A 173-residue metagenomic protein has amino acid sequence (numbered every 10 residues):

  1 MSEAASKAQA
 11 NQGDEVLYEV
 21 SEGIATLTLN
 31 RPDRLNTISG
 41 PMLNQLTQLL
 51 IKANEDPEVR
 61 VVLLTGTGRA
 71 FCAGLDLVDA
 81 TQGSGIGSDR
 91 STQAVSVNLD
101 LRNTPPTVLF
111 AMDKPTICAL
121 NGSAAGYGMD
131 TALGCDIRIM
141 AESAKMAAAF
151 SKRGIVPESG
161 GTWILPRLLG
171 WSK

Functional and structural regions predicted by a protein language model:
M1-T67, G83: Conserved CoA-thioester-binding segment of acyl-CoA-metabolizing enzymes
L27, L64, D76, T131-A132: Hydrophobic/aromatic residues within transmembrane alpha-helices of multi-pass small-molecule transporters
N30, L75, N121: Histidine-centered beta-alpha loop that forms part of the nucleotide-sugar donor binding/catalytic region in diverse
M42-Q45, L101, T131: Hydrophobic alpha-helical membrane-association signature
G66-V108, A124: Glycine- (often His-adjacent) and acidic-residue-rich active-site loop that binds/positions the CoA thioester
T107-K173: Crotonase-fold acyl-CoA enzyme core
